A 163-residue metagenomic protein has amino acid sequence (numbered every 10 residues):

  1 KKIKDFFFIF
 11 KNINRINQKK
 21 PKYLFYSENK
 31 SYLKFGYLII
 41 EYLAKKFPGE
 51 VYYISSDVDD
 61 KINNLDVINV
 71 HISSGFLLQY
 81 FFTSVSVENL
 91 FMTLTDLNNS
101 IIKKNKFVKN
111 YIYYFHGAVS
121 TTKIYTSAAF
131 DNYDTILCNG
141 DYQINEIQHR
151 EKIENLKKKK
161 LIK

Functional and structural regions predicted by a protein language model:
K1-N29: Membrane-proximal basic amphipathic "stem/tether" segments
L24-K163: Active-site and donor-binding regions of nucleotide-sugar-utilizing enzymes
